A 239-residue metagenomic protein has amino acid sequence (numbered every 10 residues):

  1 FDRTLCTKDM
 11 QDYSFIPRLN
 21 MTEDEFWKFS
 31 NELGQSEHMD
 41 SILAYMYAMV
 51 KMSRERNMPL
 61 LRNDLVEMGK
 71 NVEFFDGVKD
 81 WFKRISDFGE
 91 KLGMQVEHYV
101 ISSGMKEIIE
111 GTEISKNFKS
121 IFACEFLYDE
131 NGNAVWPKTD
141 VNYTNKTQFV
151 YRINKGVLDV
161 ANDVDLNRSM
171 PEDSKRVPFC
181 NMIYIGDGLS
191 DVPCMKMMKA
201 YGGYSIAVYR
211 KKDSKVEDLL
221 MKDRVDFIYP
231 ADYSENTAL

Functional and structural regions predicted by a protein language model:
F1-E130, V225: Alpha-helical substrate-recognition element adjacent to the catalytic core
P17, V177-L239: Mg2+-dependent phosphoryl-transfer enzymes with acidic/Ser/Thr/Gly-rich catalytic loops
G34-Q35, A44-V50, C124, N131-D163: Low-complexity, serine/threonine/proline-enriched polar segments
F75-F82, V164-S169, V192, D213: Short, well-ordered alpha-helical scaffold segments within catalytic/effector domains
D87-V96, K175-C180, A200-G202: Short, surface-exposed connector motifs at secondary-structure boundaries
E110-T112, G132-A134, C194-M197: A short secondary-structure junction signal
K146-S190: Conserved Lys-Pro-Asp/Glu-containing loop-to-beta segment of HAD-superfamily phosphomonoesterases, centered on
